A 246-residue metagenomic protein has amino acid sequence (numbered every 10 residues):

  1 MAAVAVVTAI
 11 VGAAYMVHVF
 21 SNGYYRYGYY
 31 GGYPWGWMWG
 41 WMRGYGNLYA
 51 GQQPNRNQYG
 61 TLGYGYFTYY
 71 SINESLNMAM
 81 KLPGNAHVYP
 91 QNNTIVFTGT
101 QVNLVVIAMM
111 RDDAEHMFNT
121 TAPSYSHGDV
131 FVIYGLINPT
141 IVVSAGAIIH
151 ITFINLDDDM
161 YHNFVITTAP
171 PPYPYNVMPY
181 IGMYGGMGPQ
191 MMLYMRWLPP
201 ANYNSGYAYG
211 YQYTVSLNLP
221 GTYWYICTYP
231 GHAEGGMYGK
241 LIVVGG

Functional and structural regions predicted by a protein language model:
M1-A50: Secretory targeting signatures
G36-R43, R56, G60, Y64-Y89 (+4 more regions): Extracellular/periplasmic metallocenter environments
Y89, N93-I148: N-terminal edge beta-strand
F118-S124, P172-L193: Acidic Ser/Thr/Pro-rich low-complexity disordered segments that often serve as glycosylated linkers/stalks around
N138-P139, F153-N155, Q212-Y213: Second-shell loop/turn segments in exported
G146-I148, I154-D159: Short solvent-exposed strand-capping/beta-turn motif centered on an Asx-Ser/Thr pair
I151, N155, F164, C227: Divalent metal-coordination and catalytic microenvironments
I166-Y175, V243-G246: Short edge-strand/loop segments of extracellular domains
